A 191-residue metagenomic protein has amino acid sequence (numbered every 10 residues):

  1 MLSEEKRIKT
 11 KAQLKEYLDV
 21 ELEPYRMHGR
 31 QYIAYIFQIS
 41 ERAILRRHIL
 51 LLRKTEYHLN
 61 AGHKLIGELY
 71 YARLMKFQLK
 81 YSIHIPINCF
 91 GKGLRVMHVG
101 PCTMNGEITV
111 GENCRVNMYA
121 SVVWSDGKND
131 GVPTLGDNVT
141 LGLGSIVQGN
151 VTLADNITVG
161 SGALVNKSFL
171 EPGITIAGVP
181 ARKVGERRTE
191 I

Functional and structural regions predicted by a protein language model:
M1-Y81, T189-I191: Terminal amphipathic alpha-helical/low-complexity segments used for targeting or macromolecular assembly
S82-P86: Conserved NTPase motor "head" modules and their coupling/switch loops across ABC/AAA+ ATPases, GTPases, and GHKL ATPases
I87, K92-G93, M97-G106, G111-E112 (+10 more regions): Left-handed beta-helix
